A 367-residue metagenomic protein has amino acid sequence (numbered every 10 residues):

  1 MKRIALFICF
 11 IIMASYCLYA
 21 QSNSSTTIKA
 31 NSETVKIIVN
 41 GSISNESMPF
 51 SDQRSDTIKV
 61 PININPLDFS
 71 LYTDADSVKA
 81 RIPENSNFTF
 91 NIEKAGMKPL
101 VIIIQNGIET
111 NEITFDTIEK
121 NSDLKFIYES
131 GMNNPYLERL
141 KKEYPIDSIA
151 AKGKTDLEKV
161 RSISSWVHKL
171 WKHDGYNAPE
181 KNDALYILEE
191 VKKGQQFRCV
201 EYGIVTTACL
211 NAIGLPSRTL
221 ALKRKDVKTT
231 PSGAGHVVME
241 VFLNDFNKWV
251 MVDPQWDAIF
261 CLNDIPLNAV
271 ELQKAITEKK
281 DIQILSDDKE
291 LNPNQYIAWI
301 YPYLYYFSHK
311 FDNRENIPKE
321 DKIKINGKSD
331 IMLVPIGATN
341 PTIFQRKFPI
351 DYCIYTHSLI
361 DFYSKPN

Functional and structural regions predicted by a protein language model:
M1-S24: Bacterial Sec-dependent N-terminal signal peptides
I12, V167, W171, I213-S217: A generic secondary-structure signal for well-formed alpha-helical elements
Q21-T110: Beta-strand-enriched, solvent-exposed domains that form extended recognition/catalytic surfaces
S77, G194-F197, D226-T229: Alpha-helix capping and helix-loop boundary segments enriched in small/acidic/polar residues
F90-K94, L100-Y136: Non-catalytic propeptide/linker segments at domain boundaries
E119-R198, F362-P366: Secondary-structure boundary elements
I204-D281: Hydrophobic/aromatic-rich core segments of domains that either
K279-N367: Low-complexity, Gly/Ser/Thr/Pro-rich intrinsically disordered linker/tail segments
